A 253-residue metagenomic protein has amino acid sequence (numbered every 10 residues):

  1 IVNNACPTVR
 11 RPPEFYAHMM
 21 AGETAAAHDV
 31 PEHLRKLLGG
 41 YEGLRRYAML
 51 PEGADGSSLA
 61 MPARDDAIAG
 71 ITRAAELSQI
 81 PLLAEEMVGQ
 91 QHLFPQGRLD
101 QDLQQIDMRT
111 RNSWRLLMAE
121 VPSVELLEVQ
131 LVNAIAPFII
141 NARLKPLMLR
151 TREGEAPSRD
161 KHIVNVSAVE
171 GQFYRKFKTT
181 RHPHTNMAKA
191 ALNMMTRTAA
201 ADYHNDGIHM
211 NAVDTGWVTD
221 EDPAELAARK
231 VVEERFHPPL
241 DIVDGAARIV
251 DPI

Functional and structural regions predicted by a protein language model:
N3-N4, H33-L37, M108-T110, E155-A168 (+1 more regions): Structural signature of the Rossmann-like NAD(P)-dependent dehydrogenase/reductase core
C6-T8, L116, K161-I163, S167-F177 (+1 more regions): Active-site segment of SDR-like NAD(P)-dependent oxidoreductases
P12, R143-R159: A short helix-coil junction within the Rossmann-fold of NAD(P)-dependent oxidoreductases
P13, M20, I106, W114-M118 (+1 more regions): Substrate-binding pocket helix/loop in short-chain dehydrogenase/reductase
E32-L93, A228-I253: C-terminal helical subdomain
N141, A188: Active-site helix of classical SDR
P183, A200-A201, N205-I253: SDR active-site lid
